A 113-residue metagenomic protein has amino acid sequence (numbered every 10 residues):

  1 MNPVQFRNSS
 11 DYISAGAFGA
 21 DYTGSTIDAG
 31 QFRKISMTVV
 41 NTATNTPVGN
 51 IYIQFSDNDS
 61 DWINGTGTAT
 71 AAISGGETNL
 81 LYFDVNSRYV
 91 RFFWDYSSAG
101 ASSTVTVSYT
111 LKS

Functional and structural regions predicted by a protein language model:
M1-Y22, T26-D28, D95-S113: C-terminal interaction-tip segments
N8-D11, G65-S74: Solvent-exposed serine/threonine-rich low-complexity stretches and specific carbohydrate-binding patches
G24-T26, E77-D84: Exposed aromatic-hydrophobic patches
T26-V39, N45-V48, S108: Aromatic, loop-rich ligand-recognition surfaces of beta-strand-rich domains
R33-M37, D84-S103: Noncatalytic modules at the cell exterior or secretory-pathway interfaces, chiefly beta-strand-rich lectin/adhesion
N41, F55-D57, L111-S113: Residue-level signal for short segments within beta-strands and strand-turn junctions of well-structured beta-sheet
N41-G49, S97-S102: Extended, low-complexity, turn-rich repeat/linker tracts enriched in Gly/Pro/Ser/Thr and Asp/Glu that occur
T46-D61, T106-S108: Short, surface-exposed beta-strand/strand-loop-strand elements in extracellular ectodomains
